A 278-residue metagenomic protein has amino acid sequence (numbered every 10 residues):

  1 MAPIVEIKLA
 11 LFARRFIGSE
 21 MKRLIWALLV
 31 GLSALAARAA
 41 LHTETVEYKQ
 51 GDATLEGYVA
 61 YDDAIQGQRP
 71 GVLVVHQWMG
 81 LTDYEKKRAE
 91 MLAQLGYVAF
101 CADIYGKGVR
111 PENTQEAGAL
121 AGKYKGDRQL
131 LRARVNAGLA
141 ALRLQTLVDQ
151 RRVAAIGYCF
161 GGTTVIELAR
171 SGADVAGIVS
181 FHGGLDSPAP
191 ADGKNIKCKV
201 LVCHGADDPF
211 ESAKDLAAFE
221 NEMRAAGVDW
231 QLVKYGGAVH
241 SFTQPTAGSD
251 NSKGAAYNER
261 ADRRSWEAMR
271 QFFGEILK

Functional and structural regions predicted by a protein language model:
I25-A34: Bacterial N-terminal signal peptides
T45-Q145, Q244-A256: Serine-hydrolase catalytic machinery in alpha/beta-hydrolase-like enzymes
A137-N195: Primarily recognizes the serine-hydrolase "nucleophile elbow" in alpha/beta-hydrolase and SGNH/GDSL folds
N195-V200, V228-D229: Short, proline-enriched alpha-helix->beta-strand connector loops that line the catalytic pocket of alpha/beta-hydrolase
V202-H204: Short beta-strand/loop motif that positions the catalytic acidic residue of the alpha/beta-hydrolase fold
D207-E211: Acidic catalytic loop of the alpha/beta-hydrolase fold
S212-N221: Short alpha-helix in the alpha/beta-hydrolase fold that links the catalytic acid
R224-K278: C-terminal catalytic histidine-bearing segment of alpha/beta-hydrolase fold enzymes
